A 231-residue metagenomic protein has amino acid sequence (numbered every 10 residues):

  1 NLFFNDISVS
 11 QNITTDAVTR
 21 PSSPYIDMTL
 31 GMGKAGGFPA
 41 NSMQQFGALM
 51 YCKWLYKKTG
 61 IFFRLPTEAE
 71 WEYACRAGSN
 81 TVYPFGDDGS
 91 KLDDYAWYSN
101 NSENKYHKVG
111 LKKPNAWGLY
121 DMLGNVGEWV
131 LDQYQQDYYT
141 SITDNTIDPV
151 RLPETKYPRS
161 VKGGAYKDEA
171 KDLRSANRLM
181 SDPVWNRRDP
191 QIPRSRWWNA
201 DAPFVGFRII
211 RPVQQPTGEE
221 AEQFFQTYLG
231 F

Functional and structural regions predicted by a protein language model:
N1-F85, D132-Q135, Y139, R211-F231: Active-site microenvironments of metalloenzymes and redox enzymes
F4, Q11-Y25, D94, R159-S175: Core domains of carbohydrate- and sulfate-ester-processing enzymes
G36-P39, K108-G110, P114, I192-W198: Active-site rim elements
P39, R64, V82, D94-W97 (+3 more regions): Conserved beta-strand positions that form and line the central face of beta-propeller blades
W54, W71, W97, W117 (+2 more regions): Signature tryptophan residues that serve as conserved aromatic anchors
K57, D94-L123, V150-T155: Short, well-ordered junction/capping motifs at the entry into regular secondary structure
S79-N80, S102-K105, V126-F231: Surface-exposed recognition segments
G89-D93: Short, surface-exposed glycine/acidic/tryptophan-bearing loops
